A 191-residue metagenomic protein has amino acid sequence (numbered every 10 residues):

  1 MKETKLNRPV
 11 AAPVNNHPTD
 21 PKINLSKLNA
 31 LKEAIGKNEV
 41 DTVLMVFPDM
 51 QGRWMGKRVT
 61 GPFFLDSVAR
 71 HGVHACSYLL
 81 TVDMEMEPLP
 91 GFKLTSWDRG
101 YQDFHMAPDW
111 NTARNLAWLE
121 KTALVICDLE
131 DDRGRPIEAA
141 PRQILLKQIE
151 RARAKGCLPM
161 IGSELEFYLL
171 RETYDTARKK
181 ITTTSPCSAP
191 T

Functional and structural regions predicted by a protein language model:
K2-T191: Glycine-rich, acidic/polar active-site loops that bind/position phosphate-bearing ligands
